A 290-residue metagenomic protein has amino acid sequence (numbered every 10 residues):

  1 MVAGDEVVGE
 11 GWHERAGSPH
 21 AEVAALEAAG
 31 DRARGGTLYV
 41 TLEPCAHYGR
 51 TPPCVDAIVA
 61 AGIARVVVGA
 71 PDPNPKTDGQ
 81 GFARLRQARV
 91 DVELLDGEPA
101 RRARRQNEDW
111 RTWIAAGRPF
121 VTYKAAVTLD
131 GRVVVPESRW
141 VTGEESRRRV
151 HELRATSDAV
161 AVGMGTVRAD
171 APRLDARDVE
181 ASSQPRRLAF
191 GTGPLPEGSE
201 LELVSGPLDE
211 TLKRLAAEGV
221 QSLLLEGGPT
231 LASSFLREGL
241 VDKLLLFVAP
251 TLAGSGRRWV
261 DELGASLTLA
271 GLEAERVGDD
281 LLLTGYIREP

Functional and structural regions predicted by a protein language model:
M1-V2, V127: Hydrophobic alpha-helical segments, especially N-terminal targeting/anchoring helices
V2-R102, S234-L236: Zn2+-dependent cytidine deaminase-like catalytic core
W12, W110-W113, W140, W259: A residue-identity detector for tryptophan
E27, R101, R105-T112, R148 (+1 more regions): Charged/polar, solvent-exposed surface patches and flexible loops
A28, A33, R50, D78 (+2 more regions): Enzymes that bind and transform nitrogen-containing heteroaromatic metabolites
F82, A88, E93-A126, R132: Proteins enriched for Cys/Gly/acidic motifs involved in redox and nucleic-acid/cofactor modification
